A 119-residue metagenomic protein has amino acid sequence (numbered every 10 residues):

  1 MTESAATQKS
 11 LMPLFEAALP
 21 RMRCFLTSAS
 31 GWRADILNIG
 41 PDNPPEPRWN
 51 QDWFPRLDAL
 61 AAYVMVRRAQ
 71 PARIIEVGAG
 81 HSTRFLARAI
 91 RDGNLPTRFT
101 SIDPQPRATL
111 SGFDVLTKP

Functional and structural regions predicted by a protein language model:
M1-P119: A short alpha-helical cap/connector motif
